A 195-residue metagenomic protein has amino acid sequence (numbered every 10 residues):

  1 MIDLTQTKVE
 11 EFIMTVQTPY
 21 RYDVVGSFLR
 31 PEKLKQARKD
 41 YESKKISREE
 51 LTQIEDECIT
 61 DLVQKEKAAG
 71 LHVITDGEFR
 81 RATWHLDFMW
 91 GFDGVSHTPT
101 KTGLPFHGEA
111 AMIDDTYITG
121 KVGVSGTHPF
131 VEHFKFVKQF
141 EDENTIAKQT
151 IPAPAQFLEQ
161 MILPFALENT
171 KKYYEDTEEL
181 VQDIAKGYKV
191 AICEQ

Functional and structural regions predicted by a protein language model:
D3-Q195: Domain-level signal for soluble alpha/beta catalytic cores
